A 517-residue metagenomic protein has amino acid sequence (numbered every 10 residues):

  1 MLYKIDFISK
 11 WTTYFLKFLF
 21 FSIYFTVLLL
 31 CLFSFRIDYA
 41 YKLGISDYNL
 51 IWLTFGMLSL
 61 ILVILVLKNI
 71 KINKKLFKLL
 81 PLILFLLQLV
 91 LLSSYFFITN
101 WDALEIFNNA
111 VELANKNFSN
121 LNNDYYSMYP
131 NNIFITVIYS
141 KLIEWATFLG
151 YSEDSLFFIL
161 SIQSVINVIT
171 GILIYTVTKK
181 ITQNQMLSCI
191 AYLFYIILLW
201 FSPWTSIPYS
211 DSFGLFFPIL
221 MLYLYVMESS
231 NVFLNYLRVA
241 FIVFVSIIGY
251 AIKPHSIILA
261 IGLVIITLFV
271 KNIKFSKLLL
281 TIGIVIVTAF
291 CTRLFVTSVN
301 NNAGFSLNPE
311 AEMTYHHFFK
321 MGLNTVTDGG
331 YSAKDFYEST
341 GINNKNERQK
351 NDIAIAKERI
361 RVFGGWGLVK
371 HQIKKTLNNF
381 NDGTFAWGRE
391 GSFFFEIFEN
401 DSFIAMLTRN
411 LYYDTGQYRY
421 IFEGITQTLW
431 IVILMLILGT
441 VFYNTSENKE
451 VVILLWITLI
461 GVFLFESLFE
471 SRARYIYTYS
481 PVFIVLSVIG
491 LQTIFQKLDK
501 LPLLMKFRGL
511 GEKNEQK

Functional and structural regions predicted by a protein language model:
M1-L91, L279-I286, R508-Q516: Start-transfer (signal-anchor) and selected internal transmembrane alpha helices of multi-pass inner/ER membrane
L28-L30, G44-T54, F158, N379-L455 (+1 more regions): Membrane-interface anchor segments at the N-terminal boundary of transmembrane helices in multi-pass membrane enzymes
N109, Y125-Y151: Short hydrophobic/aromatic helix or loop-helix immediately within or flanking a transmembrane segment in polytopic
Y129, I133, F148-I169, Y420-T428: Loop-to-helix entry region of an early transmembrane alpha helix in multi-pass inner-membrane enzymes
S161-I181, L220, M435-G439: Transmembrane-helix motifs of polytopic, lipid-linked glycan transferases
I174-I197, E450-I453: Transmembrane-helix signature of polytopic, membrane-embedded enzymes that assemble or transfer cell-envelope glycans
W200-G214, I252: Short acidic/glycine- and proline-prone juxtamembrane loop motifs at membrane-interface regions of multi-pass membrane
N301-D401: Membrane-proximal stem/loop segments at transmembrane-domain junctions that anchor or position
